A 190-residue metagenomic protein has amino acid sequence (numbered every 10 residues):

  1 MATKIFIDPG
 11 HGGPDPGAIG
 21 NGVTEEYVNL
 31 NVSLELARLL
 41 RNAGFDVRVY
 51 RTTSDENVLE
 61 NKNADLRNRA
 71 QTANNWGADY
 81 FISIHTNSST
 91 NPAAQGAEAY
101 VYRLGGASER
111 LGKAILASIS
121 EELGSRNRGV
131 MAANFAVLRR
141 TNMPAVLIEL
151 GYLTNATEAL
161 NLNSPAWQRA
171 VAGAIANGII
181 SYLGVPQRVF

Functional and structural regions predicted by a protein language model:
A2-A97, V101-L111, E121: Catalytic-core regions of hydrolytic enzymes
T3-F6, G17, Q71, W76 (+3 more regions): Active-site-adjacent mobile loop/cap segments within catalytic or ligand-binding domains
N29, S108, G112, S164 (+1 more regions): Short, charged, low-complexity patches
G44, G96, N127, N142-P144: A generic structural signal for alpha->beta connector loops
N68, A117, L160: Charged/polar, solvent-exposed surface patches and flexible loops
K113-R128: Proline/glycine-rich low-complexity loops and linkers
